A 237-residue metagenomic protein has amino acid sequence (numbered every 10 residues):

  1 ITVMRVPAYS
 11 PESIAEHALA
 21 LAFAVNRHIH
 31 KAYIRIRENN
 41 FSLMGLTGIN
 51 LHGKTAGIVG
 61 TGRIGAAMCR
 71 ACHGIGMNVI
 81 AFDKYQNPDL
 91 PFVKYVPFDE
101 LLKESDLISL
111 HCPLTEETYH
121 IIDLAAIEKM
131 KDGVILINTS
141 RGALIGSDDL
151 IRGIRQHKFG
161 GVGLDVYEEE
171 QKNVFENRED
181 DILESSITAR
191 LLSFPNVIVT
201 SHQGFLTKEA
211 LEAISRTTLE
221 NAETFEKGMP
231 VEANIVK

Functional and structural regions predicted by a protein language model:
I1-Y9, D83, S140: Short beta->alpha connector loops at strand-helix junctions that form conserved, small/polar/Pro-enriched
M4, G133, R141-K237: Rossmann-like dinucleotide-binding domain for NAD(H)/NADP(H)
M4-T55, A67-R70: Phosphate-binding beta-alpha-beta segment of Rossmann-like dinucleotide-binding domains, i.e., the NAD(P)
S13, A67, E117, I145 (+1 more regions): Residues that form or flank phosphate/diphosphate-binding pockets in enzymes that use nucleotide phosphates
S13-H17, D89-V93, Q171-F175: Short, charged, surface-exposed secondary-structure boundary motifs
A18, A22, M68, S105 (+3 more regions): Hydrophobic "lid"/C-terminal helical patch of Rossmann-like NAD(P)-dependent dehydrogenase/epimerase domains
M44-D132: Rossmann-like dinucleotide/phosphate-binding beta-alpha-beta segment
I137: Glycine-rich nucleotide-phosphate-binding loops and adjacent flexible coil segments
